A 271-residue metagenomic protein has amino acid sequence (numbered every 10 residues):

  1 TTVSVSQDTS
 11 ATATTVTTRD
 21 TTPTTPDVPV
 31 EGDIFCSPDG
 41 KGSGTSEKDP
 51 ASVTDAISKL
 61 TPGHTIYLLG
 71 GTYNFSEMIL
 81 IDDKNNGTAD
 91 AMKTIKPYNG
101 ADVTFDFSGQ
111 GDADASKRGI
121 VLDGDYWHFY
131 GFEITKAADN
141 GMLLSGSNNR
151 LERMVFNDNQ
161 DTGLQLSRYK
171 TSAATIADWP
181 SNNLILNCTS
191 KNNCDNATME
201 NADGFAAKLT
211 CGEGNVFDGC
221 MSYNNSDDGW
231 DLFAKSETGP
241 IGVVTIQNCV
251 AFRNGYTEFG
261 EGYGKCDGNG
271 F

Functional and structural regions predicted by a protein language model:
T1-P29: Ser/Thr/Gly/Pro-rich low-complexity, disordered linker/stalk segments of secreted and cell-surface proteins
T2-S4, T15, T65, T72-N74 (+7 more regions): Ser/Thr- (and often Asn-) enriched beta-sheet segments in non-cytosolic proteins
V30-I34, N269: Short structural boundary motif marking the start of a folded domain
I34-F75, I79-L80: Acidic Gly/Asp/Thr-rich repetitive segments characteristic of extracellular carbohydrate-active and adhesion proteins
K48-D49, Y67-G70, N86-A138, C194: Right-handed parallel beta-helix/beta-spiral solenoid domain characteristic of secreted/periplasmic
T61, D83-N85, D90, G100 (+13 more regions): Parallel beta-helix/beta-solenoid
L69, D82, K96-Y98, L122-D123 (+14 more regions): Feature marks extracellular polysaccharide-active and adherence modules
S76-D83, F107-I120, K136-L143, D158-P180 (+3 more regions): Extracellular beta-strand/beta-solenoid scaffold signature
